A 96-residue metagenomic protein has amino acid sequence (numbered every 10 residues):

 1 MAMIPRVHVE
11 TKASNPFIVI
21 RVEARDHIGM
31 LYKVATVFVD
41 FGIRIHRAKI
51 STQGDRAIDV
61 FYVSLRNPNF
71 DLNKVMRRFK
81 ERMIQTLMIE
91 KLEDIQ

Functional and structural regions predicted by a protein language model:
M1-Q96: Regulatory modules associated with amino-acid/nitrogen control
